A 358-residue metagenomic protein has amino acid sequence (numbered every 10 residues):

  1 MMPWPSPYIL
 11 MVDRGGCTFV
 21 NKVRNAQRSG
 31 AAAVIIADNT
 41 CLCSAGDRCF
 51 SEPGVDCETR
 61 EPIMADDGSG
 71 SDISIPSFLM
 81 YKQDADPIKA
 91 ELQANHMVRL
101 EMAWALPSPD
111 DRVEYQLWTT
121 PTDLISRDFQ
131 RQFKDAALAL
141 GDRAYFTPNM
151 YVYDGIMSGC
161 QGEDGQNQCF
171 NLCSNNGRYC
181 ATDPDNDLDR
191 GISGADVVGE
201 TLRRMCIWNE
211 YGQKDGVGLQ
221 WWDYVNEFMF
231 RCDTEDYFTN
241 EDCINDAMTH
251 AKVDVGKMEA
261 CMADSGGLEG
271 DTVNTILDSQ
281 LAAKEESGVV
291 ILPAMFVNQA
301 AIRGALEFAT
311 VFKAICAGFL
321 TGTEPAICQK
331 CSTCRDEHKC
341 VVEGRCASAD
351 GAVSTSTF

Functional and structural regions predicted by a protein language model:
M1-T119, D123: Structured lumen-facing ectodomains of secretory-pathway proteins
P5-I9, S29-A33, D111-E114, G141-T147 (+3 more regions): Loop/turn elements at helix/coil->beta-strand transitions in domains of secreted/extracellular proteins
P7-L10, R131, L138-D142, G351-F358: Long, low-complexity intrinsically disordered regions of secretory-pathway proteins
F19-K22, F133, S279-K284: Eukaryotic intrinsically disordered and solvent-exposed regulatory patches
R24-S29, F133-L140, F312, C316-L320: Short, surface-exposed basic-aromatic patches at helix termini and helix-loop junctions that form
A33-C41, Q83, A144-V152, P325-T333: A generic structural motif
P109-A137, Y145-M157: Local sequence-structure signature of Cys/Sec-based thiol-disulfide redox active-site neighborhoods
Y153-F358: Cysteine-centric redox/oxidoreductase cores and disulfide-bonded domains
